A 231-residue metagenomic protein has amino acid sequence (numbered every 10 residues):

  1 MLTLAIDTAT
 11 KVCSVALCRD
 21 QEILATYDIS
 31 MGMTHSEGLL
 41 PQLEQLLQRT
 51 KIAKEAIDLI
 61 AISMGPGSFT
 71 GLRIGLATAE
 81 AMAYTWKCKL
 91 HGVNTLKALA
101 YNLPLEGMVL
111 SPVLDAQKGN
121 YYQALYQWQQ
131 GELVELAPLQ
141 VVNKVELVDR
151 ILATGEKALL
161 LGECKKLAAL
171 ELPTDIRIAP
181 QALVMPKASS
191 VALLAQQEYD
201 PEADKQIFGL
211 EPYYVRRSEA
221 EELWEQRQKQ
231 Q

Functional and structural regions predicted by a protein language model:
M1-M64: N-terminal beta-alpha supersecondary unit
T8-I29, R150, A179-P180, D204 (+2 more regions): Patatin-like phospholipase
E22, T34, K89-P186, D200 (+2 more regions): Surface "functional belts" at beta-alpha junctions
L46-T50, T85, L103, A188-Y199: Stable alpha-helical structural segments in soluble proteins, enriched in small hydrophobic residues
Q48-E55, Y84-V93: Phosphate-handling active-site elements
L59-L90: DPxDG-like acidic metal-binding loop motif
R177-Q231: Acyltransferase
